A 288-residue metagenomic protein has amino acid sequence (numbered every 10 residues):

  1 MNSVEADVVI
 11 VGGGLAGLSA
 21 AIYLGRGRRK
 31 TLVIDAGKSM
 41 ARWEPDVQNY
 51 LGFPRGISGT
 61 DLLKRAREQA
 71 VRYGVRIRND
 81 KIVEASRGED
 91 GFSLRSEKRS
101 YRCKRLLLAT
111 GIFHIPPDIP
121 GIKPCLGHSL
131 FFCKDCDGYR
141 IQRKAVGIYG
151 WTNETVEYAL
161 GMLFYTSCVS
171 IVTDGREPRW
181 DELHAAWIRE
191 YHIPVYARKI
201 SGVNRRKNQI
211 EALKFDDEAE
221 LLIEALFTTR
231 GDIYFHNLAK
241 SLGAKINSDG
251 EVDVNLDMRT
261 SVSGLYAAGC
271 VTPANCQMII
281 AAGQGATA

Functional and structural regions predicted by a protein language model:
M1-V9, L32, I77-K144, V252-L256 (+1 more regions): FAD-binding core/adjacent interface of flavoenzyme oxidoreductases
A6-K64, E68, N153-P178: Beta1-alpha1 glycine-rich phosphate/pyrophosphate-binding loop at the start of Rossmann-like nucleotide-binding domains
G12, C103, A109-G111, P116-D118 (+5 more regions): Short, well-ordered coil/turn residues at beta-beta hairpins and beta-strand->alpha-helix junctions within
S19, R42, P116-P117, E157 (+2 more regions): Glycine/Thr-rich phosphate-binding loops of Rossmann-like dinucleotide-binding domains
R67-E89, S93-R95, Y101, F164-D249: A Rossmann-like FAD-binding core segment of flavoenzymes
P124-R140, G231-I280, T287: FAD-site-proximal beta/loop scaffold in flavoenzymes
F132-W151, T155-T166: Rossmann-fold dinucleotide-binding core
